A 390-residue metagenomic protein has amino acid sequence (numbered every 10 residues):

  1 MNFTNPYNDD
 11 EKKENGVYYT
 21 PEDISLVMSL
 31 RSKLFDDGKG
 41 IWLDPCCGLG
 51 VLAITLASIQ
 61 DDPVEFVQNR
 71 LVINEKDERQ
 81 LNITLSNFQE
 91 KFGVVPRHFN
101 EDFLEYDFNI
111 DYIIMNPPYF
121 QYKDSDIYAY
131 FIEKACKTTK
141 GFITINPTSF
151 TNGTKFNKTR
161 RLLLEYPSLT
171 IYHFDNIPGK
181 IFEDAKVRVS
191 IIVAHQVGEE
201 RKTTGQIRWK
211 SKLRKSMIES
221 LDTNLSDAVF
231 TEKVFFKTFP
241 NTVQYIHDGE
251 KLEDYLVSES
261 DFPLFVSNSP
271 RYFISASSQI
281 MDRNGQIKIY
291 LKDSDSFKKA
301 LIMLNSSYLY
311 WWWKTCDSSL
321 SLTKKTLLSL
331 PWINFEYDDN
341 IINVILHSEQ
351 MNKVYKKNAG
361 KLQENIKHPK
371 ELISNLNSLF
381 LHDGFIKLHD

Functional and structural regions predicted by a protein language model:
M1-D10: N-terminal, positively charged/glycine-rich alpha-helical extensions of SAM-dependent methyltransferases
K13-E14, Y18-S29, C46-A57, E65-I83 (+4 more regions): Signature of N6-adenine DNA methyltransferases within the class I
L30-D37: Glycine-rich helix-loop-beta junction characteristic of Rossmann-like nucleotide cofactor-binding loops
K39-G40, N69: Nucleotide donor/acceptor-binding cores
I41-L43, L264: Conserved beta-strand elements of the Class I
I177-T326, N334-D339, E349-G360, K370 (+2 more regions): C-terminal substrate-recognition regions of SAM-dependent nucleic acid methyltransferases
F385-D390: Short, amphipathic C-terminal "tail helix"
